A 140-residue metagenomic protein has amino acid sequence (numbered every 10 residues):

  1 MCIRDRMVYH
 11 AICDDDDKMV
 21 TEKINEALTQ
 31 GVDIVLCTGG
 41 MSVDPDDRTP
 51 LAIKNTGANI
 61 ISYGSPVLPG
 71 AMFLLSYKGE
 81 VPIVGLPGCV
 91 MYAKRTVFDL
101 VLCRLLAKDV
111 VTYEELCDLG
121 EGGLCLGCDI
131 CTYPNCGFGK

Functional and structural regions predicted by a protein language model:
M1-D5: Conserved small/polar residues in nucleotide/adenosyl-binding loops
V8-N135, G139: Short glycine/threonine-rich loop/turn motifs
